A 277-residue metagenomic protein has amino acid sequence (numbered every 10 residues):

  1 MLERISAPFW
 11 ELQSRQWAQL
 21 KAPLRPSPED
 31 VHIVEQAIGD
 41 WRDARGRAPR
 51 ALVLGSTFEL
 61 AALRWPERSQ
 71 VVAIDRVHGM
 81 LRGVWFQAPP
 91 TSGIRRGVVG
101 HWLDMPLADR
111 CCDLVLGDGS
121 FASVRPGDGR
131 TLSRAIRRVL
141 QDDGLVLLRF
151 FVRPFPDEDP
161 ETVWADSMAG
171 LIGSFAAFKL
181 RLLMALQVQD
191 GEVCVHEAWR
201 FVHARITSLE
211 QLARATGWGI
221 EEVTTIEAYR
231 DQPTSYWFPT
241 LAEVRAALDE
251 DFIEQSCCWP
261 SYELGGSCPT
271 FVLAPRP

Functional and structural regions predicted by a protein language model:
M1-G46: Class I SAM-dependent methyltransferase Rossmann-like catalytic core, especially the SAM/SAH-binding loop
R50-M105: Class I SAM-dependent methyltransferase SAM/SAH-binding core
L103-V115: A short acidic, Gly/Pro-enriched loop at the edge of an enzyme's catalytic core that lines a small-molecule cofactor
D113-D128: A short SAM/SAH-binding and catalytic strip from SAM-dependent methyltransferases
R130-L145: A short glycine-rich, Lys/Arg-flanked "PGG" loop and its adjoining helix->strand segment in the class I
L145-Q187: Conserved class I S-adenosyl-L-methionine
Q232-D251: Short alpha-helix
D249-P277: Core SAM-dependent methyltransferase catalytic element
